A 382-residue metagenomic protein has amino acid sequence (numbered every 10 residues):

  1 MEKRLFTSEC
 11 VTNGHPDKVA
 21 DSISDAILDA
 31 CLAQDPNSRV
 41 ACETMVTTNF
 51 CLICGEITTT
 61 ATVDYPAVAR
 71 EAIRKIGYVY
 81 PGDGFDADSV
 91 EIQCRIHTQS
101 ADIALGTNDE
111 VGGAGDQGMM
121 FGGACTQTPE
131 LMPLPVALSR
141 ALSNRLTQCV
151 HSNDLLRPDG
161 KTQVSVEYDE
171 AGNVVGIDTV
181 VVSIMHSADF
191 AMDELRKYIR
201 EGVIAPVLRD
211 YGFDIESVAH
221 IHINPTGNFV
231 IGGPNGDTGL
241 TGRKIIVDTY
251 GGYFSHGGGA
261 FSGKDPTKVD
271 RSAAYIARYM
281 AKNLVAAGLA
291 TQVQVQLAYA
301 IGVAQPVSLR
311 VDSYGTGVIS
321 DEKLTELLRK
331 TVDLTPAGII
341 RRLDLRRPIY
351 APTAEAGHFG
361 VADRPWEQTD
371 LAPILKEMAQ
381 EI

Functional and structural regions predicted by a protein language model:
M1-A41, I374: N-terminal, positively charged regions that mediate nucleic acid binding
T7, A67, R74-I231, G360-L375: Glycine-rich, mobile lid/loop segments that gate access to catalytic sites or pores
E9-V11, H15-A20, G113-Q127, V230-F254 (+2 more regions): Conserved phosphate/anionic-ligand binding catalytic regions in large, soluble enzymes, centered on
N13-L32, Q127-N144, K264-G288: Alpha-helical support elements that line or immediately flank enzyme active sites and cofactor-binding pockets
S38-C42, G160-V166, A219-I223, L289-A300: A short glycine-rich, hydrophobically flanked beta-strand micro-motif that places a catalytic Asp/Glu for divalent metal
A41-T59, I301-Q305: Short, charge-patterned binding micro-sites
T47, Q292, Y299-I382: Internal helix-turn-beta structural module
A191-L284: Glycine-rich anion/phosphate-binding loop at the beta-strand->alpha-helix junction
